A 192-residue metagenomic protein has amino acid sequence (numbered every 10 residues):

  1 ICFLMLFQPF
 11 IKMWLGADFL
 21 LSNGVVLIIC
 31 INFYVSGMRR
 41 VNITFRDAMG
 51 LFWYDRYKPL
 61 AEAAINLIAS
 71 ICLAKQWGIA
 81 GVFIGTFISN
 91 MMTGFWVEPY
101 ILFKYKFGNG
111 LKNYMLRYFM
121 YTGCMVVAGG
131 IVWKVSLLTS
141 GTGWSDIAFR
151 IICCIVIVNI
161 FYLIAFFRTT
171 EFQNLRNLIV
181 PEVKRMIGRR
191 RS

Functional and structural regions predicted by a protein language model:
I1-F7, G85, A128, V132: Hydrophobic alpha-helical transmembrane segments that constitute the membrane-spanning cores of multi-pass membrane
C2-Y34, F107, G141: Interfacial segments at transmembrane-helix termini and the short loops linking adjacent helices
M5, G24-A74, I79-Y105, C154: Short runs within selected transmembrane alpha-helices of multi-pass transporters and secretion channels
K12-M13, A48, K75, F103 (+2 more regions): Transmembrane helix-loop junction
L21-V25, V82, N113, R117-Y121 (+1 more regions): Residue-level signature of transmembrane alpha-helical entry/exit and packing/kink sites in multi-pass membrane
P59-L67, L116-V127, E182-G188: Small-residue-rich segments of transmembrane alpha-helices in multi-pass membrane proteins, especially helix faces
L67-I71, C124-S140: Hydrophobic alpha-helical transmembrane segments in multi-pass integral membrane proteins
F107-G110, W133-S192: Membrane-proximal transmembrane or re-entrant/amphipathic helices at the cytosolic face
